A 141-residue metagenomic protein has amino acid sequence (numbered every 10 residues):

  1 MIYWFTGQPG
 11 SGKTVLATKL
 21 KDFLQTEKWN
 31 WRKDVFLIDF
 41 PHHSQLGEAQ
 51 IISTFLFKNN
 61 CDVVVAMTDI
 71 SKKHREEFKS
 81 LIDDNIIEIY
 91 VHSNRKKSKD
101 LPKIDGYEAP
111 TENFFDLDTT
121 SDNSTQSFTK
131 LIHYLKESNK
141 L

Functional and structural regions predicted by a protein language model:
I2: Walker A (P-loop) ATP-phosphate-binding motif of ABC ATPase nucleotide-binding domains
F5: Hydrophobic anchor at the beta1->P-loop junction of P-loop NTPases
G12: Conserved glycine(s) of the Walker
V15-N59: Conserved substrate/cofactor phosphate-moiety recognition/catalytic segment in nucleotide-dependent phosphotransferases
H42-D84, H92-R95, D100: Glycine-rich phosphate-binding loop used to anchor ATP phosphates in small-molecule kinases, encompassing both
I82-I87, T111-F114: Short glycine-/polar-rich loops that comprise or flank the Walker A/P-loop and associated switch/sensor motifs
H92-L141: Small-molecule kinase domains that catalyze NTP-dependent phosphoryl transfer to phosphate-bearing small molecules
